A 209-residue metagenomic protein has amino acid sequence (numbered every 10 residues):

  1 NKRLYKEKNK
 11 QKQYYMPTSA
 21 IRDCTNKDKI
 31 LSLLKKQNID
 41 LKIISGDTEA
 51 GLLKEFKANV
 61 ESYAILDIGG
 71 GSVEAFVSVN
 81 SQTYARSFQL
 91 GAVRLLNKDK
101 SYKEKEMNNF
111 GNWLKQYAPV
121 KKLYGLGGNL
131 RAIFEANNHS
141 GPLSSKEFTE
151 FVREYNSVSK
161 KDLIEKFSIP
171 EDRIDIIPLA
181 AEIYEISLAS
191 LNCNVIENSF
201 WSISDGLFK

Functional and structural regions predicted by a protein language model:
N1-K8, A20-S62, V77-K209: Helical "lid/coupling" subdomains associated with nucleotide-phosphate turnover
Q11-Q13: Post-signal peptide N-terminal segment of secreted/secretory-pathway proteins
Y63-D67: Short glycine-aspartate micro-motif
G71-A75: Acidic, divalent-metal-coordinating active-site segment for phosphoryl/phosphodiester hydrolysis, typified by short
